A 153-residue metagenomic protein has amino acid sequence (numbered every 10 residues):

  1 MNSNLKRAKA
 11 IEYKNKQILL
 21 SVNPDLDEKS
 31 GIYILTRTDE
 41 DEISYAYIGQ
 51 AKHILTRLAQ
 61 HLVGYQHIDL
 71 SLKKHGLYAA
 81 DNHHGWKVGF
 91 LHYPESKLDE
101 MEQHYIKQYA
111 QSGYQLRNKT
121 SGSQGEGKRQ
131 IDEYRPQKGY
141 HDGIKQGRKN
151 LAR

Functional and structural regions predicted by a protein language model:
M1-S30, T38-E42, L55-R153: Boundary/linker segments flanking structured domains
Y33-L35, S44-K52: GIY-YIG nuclease signature motif recognition
